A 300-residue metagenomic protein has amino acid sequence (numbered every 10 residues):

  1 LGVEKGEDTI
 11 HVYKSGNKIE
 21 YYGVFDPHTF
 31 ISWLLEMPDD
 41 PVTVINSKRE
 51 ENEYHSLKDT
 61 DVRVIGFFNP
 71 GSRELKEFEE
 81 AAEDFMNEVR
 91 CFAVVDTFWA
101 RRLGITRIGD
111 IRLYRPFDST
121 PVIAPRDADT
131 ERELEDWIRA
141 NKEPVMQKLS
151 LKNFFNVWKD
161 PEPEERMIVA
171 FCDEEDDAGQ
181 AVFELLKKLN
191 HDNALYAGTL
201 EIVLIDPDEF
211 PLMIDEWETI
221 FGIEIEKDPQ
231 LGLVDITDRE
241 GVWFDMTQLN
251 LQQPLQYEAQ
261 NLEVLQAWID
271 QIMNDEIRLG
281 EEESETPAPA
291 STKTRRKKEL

Functional and structural regions predicted by a protein language model:
L1-L300: ER-lumen resident redox/N-glycosylation machinery signature
